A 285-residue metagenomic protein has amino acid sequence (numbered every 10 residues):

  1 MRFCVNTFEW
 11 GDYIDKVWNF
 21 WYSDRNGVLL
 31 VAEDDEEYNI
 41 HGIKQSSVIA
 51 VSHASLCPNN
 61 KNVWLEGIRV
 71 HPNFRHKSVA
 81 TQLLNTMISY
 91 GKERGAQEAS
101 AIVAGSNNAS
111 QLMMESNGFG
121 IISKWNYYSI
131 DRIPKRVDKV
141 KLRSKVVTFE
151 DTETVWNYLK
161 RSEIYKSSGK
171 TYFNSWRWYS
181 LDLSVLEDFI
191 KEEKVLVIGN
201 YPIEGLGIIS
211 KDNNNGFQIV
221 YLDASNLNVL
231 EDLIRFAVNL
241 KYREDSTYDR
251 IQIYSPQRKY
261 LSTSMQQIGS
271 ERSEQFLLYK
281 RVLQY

Functional and structural regions predicted by a protein language model:
C4-I43, V51-H53, K160-N200: Active-site rim helix/loop that mediates acceptor-substrate recognition in acyltransferases
A32, A54, V70, I209-K211: GNAT/GCN5-related N-acetyltransferase fold signature
E37-V51, V63, N200-I208, N214-F217: Glycine-rich phosphate/pyrophosphate-binding loop shared by adenosine-nucleotide-utilizing enzymes
L56-L65, R75, S210-V220, R272-Q275: A conserved beta-turn-beta hairpin within the catalytic core of GNAT-like acetyltransferases that forms part
K61, I102-V103, G120-P134, G269-L283: Conserved catalytic-core motifs of GNAT/GCN5-like acyltransferases
V63, L84, G91-S106, M113 (+1 more regions): Conserved GNAT acetyl-CoA-binding A-motif
G67-P72, H76-E93, A101, L112 (+2 more regions): Conserved acetyl-CoA-binding loop-helix of GNAT-fold acetyltransferases
N117-N214: Amide-forming acyltransferase catalytic core, primarily the GNAT-like/NAT-type and related acyltransferase folds
